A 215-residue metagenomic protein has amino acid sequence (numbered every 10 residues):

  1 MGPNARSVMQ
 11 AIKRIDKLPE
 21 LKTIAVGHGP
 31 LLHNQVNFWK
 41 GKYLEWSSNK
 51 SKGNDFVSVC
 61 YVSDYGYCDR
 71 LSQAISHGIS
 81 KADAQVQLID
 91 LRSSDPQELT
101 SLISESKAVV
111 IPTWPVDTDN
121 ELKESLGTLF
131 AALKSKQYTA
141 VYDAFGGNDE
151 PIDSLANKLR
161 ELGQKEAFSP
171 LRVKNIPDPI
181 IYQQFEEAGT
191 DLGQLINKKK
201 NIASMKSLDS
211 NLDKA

Functional and structural regions predicted by a protein language model:
M1-G2, N49-S51: Active-site-proximal loop/helix segment associated with metal-binding centers of metalloenzymes
M1-L31, A74-L91, L99-A215: FMN-binding flavodoxin-like domain, especially the glycine-rich phosphate-binding loop
T23-K50: Short, structured interface segments
Q35-N37, R70, I152: A short acidic (Asp/Glu
G41, I89-S94: Short gly/ser/thr-rich secondary-structure transition/capping motifs
S51-V57: A short, charged/proline- and glycine-enriched loop that marks the coil->beta-strand transition at the N-terminal
V57-V59, T139: Conserved hydrophobic helix-helix packing surfaces used for dimerization/oligomerization
C60-A82: Short, charged N-terminal beta->alpha structural module
